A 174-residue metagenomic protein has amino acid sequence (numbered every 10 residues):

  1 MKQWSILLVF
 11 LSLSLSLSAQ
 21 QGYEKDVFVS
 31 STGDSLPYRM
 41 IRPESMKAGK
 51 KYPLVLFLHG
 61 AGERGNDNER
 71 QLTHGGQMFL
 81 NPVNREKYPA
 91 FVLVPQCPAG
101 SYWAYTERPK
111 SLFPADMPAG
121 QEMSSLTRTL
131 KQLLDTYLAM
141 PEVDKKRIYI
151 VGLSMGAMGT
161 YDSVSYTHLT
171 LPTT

Functional and structural regions predicted by a protein language model:
W4-L13: Sec-dependent N-terminal signal peptides
L17-L54, A90, V151-M158, Y166: A domain-start/cap signature at the N-terminus of enzymes
G60-E63: Active-site glycine-rich loops that stabilize anionic/oxyanionic intermediates across multiple enzyme folds
G65-S125: Active-site machinery of serine-nucleophile hydrolases
T129-K145: Conserved acidic catalytic loop of the alpha/beta-hydrolase fold
R147-Y149: Residue in the alpha/beta-hydrolase core beta-strand immediately N-terminal to the catalytic nucleophile
T167-T173: Conserved small/polar residues in nucleotide/adenosyl-binding loops
